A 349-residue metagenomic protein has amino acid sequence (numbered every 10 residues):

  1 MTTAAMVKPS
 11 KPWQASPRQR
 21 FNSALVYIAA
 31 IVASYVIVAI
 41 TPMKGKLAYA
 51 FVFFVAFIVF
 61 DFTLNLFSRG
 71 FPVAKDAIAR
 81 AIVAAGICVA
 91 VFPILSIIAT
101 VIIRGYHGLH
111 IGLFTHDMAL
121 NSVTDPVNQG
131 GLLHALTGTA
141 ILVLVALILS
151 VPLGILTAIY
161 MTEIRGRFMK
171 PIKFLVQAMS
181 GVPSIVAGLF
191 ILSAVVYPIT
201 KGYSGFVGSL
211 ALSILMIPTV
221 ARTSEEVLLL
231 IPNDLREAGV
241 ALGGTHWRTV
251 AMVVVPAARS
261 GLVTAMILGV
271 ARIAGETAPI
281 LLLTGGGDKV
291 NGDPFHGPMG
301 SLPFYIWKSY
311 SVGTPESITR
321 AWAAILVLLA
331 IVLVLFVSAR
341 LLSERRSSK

Functional and structural regions predicted by a protein language model:
K46-F57, Q129-Y160: Transmembrane alpha-helix signature in integral membrane proteins
F62, L228-L229, V240, T264-I267 (+1 more regions): C-terminal transmembrane helix and the adjacent membrane-cytosol boundary/short C-terminal tail of inner/organellar
L64-P72, A146-V176, L189, R340-R345: Transmembrane-helix boundary motif in ABC transporter permease subunits
L147-G166, K170-K173, S204-A241, T245-V253 (+1 more regions): Membrane-cytosol interface at the C-terminal ends of specific transmembrane alpha-helices in multi-pass membrane
Q177-L212: Generic hydrophobic transmembrane alpha-helix motif, especially the helices
H246-T284: Transmembrane alpha-helices
I280-L329: Interhelical loop and adjacent transmembrane-helix boundary motif in polytopic membrane transport permeases
